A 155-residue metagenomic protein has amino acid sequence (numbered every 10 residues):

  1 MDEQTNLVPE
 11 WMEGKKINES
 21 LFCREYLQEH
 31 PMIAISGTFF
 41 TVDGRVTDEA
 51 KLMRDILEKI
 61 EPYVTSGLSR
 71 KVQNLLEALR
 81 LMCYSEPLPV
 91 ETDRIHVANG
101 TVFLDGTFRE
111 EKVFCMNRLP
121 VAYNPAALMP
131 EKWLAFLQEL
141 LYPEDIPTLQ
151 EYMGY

Functional and structural regions predicted by a protein language model:
D2-M12: N-terminal non-globular leader segments, chiefly Sec-dependent signal peptides
E10-P31, F108: Intein-associated homing endonuclease modules of the LAGLIDADG/DOD-type, together with closely related HINT-family
E10-W11, P62-G67, L141-D145: Short, polar/flexible loop-turn hinges at active-site or ligand-entry regions and domain interfaces
N18-E19, L52, I56, K71 (+3 more regions): Alpha-helical structural motif
H30-R45, A50-K51, I95-Y155: P-loop NTPase catalytic core of nucleic-acid-dependent motor ATPases
A34-D105: Long, basic/Gly/Ser/Thr-rich N-terminal segments that mediate initial subcellular attachment or targeting
